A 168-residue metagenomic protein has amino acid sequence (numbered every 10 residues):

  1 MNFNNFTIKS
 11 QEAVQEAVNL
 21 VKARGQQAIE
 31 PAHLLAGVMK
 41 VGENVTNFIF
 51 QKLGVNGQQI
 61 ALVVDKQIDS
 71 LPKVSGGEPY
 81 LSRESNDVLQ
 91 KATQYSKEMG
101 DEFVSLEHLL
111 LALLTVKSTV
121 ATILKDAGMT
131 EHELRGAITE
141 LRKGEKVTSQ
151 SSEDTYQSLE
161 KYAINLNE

Functional and structural regions predicted by a protein language model:
M1-E168: Histone-fold recognition with a strong bias for associated Lys/Arg-rich disordered tails
